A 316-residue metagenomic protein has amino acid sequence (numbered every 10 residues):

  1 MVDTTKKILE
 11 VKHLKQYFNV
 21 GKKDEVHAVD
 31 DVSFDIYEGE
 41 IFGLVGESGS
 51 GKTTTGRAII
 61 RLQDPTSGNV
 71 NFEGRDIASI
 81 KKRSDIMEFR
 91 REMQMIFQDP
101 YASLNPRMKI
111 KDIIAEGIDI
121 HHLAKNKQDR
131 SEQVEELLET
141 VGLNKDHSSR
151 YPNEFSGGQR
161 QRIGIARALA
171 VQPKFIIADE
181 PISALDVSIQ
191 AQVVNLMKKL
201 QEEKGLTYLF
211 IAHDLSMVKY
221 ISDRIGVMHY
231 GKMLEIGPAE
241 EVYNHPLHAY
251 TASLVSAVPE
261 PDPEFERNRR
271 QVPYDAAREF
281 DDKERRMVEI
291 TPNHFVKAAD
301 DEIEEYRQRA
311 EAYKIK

Functional and structural regions predicted by a protein language model:
V2-K7, I86, A239-K316: Charged, flexible cofactor/metal-binding loops and thiol motifs
K22-K23, I77-Q94, I120, V242-P246: ABC ATPase NBD coupling module
G68-S79: Conserved ABC transporter NBD signature motif
D76, H122, Q128-D146: Conserved ABC ATPase "signature" region
Y151-F155, Q159: Conserved ABC ATPase signature
A170-K174: A short, proline-enriched helix->beta-strand linker immediately N-terminal to the Walker B motif in ABC-type P-loop
